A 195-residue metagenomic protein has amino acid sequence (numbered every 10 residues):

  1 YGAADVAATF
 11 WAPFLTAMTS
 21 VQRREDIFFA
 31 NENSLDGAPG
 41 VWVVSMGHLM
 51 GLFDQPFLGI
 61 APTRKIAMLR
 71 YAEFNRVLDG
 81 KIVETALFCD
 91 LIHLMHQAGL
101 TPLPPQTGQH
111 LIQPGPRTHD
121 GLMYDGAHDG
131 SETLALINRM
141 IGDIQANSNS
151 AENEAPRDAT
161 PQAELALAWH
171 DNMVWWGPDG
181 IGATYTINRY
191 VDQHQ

Functional and structural regions predicted by a protein language model:
Y1-Q195: C-terminal and inter-domain tail/linker signature
